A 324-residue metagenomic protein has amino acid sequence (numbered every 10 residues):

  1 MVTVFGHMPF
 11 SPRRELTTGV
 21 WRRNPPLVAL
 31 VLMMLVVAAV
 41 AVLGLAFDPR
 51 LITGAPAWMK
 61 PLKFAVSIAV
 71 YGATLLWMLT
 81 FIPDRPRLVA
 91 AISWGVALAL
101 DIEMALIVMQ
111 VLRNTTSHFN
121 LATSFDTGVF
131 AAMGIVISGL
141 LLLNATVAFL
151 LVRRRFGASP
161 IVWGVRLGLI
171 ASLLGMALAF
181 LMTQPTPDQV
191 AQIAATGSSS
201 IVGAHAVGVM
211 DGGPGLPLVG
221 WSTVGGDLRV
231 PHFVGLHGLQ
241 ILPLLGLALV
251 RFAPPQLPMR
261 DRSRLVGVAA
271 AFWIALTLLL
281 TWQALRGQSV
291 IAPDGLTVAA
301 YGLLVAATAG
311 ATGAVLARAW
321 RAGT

Functional and structural regions predicted by a protein language model:
M1-R23: Short, Lys/Arg-rich, polar N-terminal cytosolic tail immediately upstream of the first transmembrane signal-anchor
P26-A46, W58-T80, W94-L112, A132-V147 (+4 more regions): Hydrophobic cores of alpha-helical transmembrane segments in multi-pass integral membrane proteins
I52-P61, F119-A132, S159-W163, A191-A195 (+1 more regions): Non-cytosolic membrane-interface motifs at loop->transmembrane helix junctions
L88-V96, R153-A177, A191-A194, D261-A269: Interfacial segments of alpha-helical transmembrane regions
F119-F156: Internal, conserved structured core segments that host functional sites
T183-G238: Membrane-interfacial catalytic/cofactor-binding modules of polytopic membrane enzymes
F252-R260, W282-V298: Extracellular/periplasmic helix-loop-helix junctions in multi-pass membrane proteins
T312-T324: Membrane-interface capping segments at transmembrane-helix boundaries
